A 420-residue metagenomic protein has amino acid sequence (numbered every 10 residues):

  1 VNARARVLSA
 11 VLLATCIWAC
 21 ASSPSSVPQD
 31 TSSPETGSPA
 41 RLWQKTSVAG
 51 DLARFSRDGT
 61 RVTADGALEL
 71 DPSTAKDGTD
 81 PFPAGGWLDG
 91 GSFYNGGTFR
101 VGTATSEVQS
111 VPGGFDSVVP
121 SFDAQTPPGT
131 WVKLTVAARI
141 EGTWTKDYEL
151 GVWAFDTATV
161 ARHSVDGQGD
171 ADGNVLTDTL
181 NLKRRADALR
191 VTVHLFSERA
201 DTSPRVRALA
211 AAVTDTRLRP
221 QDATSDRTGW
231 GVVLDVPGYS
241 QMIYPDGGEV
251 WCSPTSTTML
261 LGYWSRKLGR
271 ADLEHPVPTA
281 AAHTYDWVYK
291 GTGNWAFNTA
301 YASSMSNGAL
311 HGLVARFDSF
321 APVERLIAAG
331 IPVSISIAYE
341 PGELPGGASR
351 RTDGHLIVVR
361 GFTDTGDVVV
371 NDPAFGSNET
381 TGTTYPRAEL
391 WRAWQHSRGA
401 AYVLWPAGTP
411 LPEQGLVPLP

Functional and structural regions predicted by a protein language model:
V1-S9: Bacterial N-terminal signal peptides that target proteins for export
L8-W18: Hydrophobic helical h-region of N-terminal Sec-dependent signal peptides in bacterial secretory/periplasmic proteins
C20-S22: N-terminal Sec signal peptide cleavage junction
S33-G231: Beta-strand-rich ligand- or partner-binding modules with a strong bias toward extracellular/periplasmic carbohydrate
Q44-K45, H194-W295, G347, L419-P420: Active-site-adjacent structural segments surrounding the nucleophilic cysteine of cysteine proteases and isopeptidases
G96-G97, S106, E274-P420: Conserved active-site-adjacent core of cysteine acyl-enzyme catalytic domains
T130, C252, H355: Histidine-centered active-site/metal-ligand motif
